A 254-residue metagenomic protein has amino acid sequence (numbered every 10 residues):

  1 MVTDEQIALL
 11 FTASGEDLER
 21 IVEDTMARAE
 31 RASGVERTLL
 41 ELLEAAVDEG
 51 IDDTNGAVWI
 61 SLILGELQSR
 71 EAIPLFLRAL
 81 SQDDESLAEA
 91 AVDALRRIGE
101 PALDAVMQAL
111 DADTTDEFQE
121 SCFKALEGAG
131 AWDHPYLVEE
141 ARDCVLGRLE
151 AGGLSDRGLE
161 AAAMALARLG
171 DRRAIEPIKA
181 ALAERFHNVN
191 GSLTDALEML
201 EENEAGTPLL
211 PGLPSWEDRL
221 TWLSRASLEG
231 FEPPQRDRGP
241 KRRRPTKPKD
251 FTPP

Functional and structural regions predicted by a protein language model:
M1-G50, E229, P233-P254: N-terminal alpha-helical scaffold/docking segments in eukaryotic complex subunits
M1-L10, E30-D48, Q68-S81, E100-D113 (+3 more regions): Amphipathic alpha-helical scaffolding segments comprising HEAT/armadillo-like alpha-solenoid repeats
L10, E127-A129, E139, D143-R148 (+3 more regions): Charge-centric, low-complexity intrinsically disordered segments used as regulatory activation/interaction regions
T12-S33, T54-L67, L75-R78, S86-E100 (+4 more regions): Structural detector for internal amphipathic alpha-helices that build alpha-solenoid repeat scaffolds
D48-I51, F186-N188: A generic structural signal for short coil/turn motifs at secondary-structure boundaries
I175, K179-P254: Eukaryotic acidic, Ser/Thr-rich intrinsically disordered low-complexity regions
